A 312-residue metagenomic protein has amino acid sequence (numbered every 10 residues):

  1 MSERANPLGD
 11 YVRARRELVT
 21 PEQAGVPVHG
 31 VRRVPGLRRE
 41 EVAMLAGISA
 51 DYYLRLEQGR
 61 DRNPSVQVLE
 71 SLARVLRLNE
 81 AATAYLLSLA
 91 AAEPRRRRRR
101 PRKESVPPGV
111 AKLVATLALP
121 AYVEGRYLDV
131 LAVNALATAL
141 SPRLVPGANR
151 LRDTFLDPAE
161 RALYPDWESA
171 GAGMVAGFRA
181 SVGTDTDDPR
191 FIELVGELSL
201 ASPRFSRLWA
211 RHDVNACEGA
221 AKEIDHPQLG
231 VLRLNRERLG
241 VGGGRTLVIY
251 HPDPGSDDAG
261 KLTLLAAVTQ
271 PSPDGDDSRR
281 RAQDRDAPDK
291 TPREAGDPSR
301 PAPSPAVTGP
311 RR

Functional and structural regions predicted by a protein language model:
M1-L37: A short, Lys/Arg-rich alpha-helix, primarily the initiator
M1-N6, K290, T308-R312: Short, intrinsically disordered or compositionally biased N-terminal tails of bacterial proteins
M1-R13, P64-E104, G109: Short amphipathic recognition helices of helix-turn-helix/homeodomain-type DNA-binding modules
Q23-L37, R95-V110, V114-T116: An N-terminal domain-cap segment
H29-R33, R39-E40, A46-N63, A73: Recognition helix of helix-turn-helix/homeodomain-like DNA-binding domains that insert into the DNA major groove
P108-A282, P301, A306-R312: Hydrophobic protein-protein interaction segments
D284-D289, D297: Intrinsic-disorder-associated, low-complexity terminal segments enriched in Asp/Asn/His/Tyr and depleted of Lys/Arg
